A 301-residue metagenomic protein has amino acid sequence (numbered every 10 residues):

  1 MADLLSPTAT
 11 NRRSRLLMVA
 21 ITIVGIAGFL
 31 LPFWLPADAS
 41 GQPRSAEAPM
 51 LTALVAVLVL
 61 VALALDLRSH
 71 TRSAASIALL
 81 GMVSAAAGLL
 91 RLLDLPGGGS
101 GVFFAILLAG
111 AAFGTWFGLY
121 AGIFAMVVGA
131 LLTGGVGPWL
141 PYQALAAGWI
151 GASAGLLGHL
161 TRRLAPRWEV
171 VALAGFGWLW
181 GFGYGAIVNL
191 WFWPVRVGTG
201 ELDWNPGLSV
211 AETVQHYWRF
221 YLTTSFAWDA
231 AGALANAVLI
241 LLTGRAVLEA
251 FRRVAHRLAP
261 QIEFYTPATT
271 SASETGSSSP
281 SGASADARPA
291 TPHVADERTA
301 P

Functional and structural regions predicted by a protein language model:
A2-A53, L95-G97, G101, V136 (+4 more regions): Membrane-embedded alpha-helical hairpins and interfacial helices in multi-pass inner-membrane proteins
R44, T52-I77, G81-A85: Helix-loop-helix hairpins and the membrane-proximal interhelical loops of multi-pass alpha-helical transport proteins
R72-M82, F104-A105, Y142-A146, A172-L173: Cytoplasmic-side transmembrane-helix entry/capping segments in multi-pass membrane proteins
A75-R91, A174-F182: Transmembrane alpha-helical segments of multi-pass membrane proteins
G88-F103, I123-G158: Interfacial aromatic-anchored transmembrane helix boundaries in multi-pass membrane proteins
A268-E297: Intrinsically disordered, low-complexity terminal tails and inter-domain linkers enriched for S/T/G/P/D/E
